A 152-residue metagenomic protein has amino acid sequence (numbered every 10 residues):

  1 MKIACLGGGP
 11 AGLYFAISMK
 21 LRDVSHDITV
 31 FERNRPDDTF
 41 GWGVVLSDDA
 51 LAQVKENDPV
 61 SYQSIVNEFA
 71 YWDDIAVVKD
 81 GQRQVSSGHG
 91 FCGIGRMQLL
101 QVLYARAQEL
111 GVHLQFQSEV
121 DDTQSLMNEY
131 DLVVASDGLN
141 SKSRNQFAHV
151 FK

Functional and structural regions predicted by a protein language model:
M1-C5, A135-G138: N-terminal/domain-start segments enriched in small and hydrophobic, helix-friendly residues, covering either
K2-W72, G88-Q98: Glycine-rich FAD cofactor-binding loop and adjacent beta-loop-alpha segment at the N-terminus of flavoprotein
D48-K152: Conserved N-terminal helical subregion
